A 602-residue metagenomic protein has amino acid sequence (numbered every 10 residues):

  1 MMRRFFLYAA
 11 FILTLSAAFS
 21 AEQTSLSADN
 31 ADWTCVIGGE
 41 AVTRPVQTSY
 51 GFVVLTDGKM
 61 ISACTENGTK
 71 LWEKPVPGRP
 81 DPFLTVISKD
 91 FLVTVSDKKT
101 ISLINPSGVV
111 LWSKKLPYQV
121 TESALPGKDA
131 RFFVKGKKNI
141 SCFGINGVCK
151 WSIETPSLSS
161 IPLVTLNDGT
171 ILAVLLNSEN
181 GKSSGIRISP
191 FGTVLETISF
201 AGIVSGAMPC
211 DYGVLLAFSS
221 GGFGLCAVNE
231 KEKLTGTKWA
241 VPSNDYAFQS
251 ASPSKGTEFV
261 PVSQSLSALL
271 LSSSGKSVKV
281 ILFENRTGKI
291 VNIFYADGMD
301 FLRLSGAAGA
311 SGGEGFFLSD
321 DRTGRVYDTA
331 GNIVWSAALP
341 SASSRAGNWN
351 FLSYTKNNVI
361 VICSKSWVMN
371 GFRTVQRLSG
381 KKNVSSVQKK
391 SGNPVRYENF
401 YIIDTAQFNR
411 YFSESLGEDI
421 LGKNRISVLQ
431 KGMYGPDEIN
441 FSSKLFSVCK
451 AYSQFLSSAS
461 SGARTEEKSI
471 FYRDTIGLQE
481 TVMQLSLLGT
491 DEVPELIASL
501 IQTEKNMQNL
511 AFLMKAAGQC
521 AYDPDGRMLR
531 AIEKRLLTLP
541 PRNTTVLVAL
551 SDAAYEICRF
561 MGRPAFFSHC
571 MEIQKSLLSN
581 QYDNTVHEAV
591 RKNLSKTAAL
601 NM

Functional and structural regions predicted by a protein language model:
M1-F5: Positively charged n-region of N-terminal signal peptides that target proteins for export
Y8-A17: Bacterial N-terminal signal peptides
A21-P394, A459-S469, T475, Q479 (+9 more regions): Secretory-pathway ectodomains
T48-P75, G422-A451: N-terminal, post-signal-peptide region of Sec/Tat-exported proteins
V387-L421, I426: N-terminal "cap/leader" segments of large eukaryotic alpha-helical scaffolds
R396, D419-I439, K468-L488, S499 (+3 more regions): Structural detector for internal amphipathic alpha-helices that build alpha-solenoid repeat scaffolds
Y397-S413, G435-E466, T490-Q502, Y522-T538 (+2 more regions): Amphipathic alpha-helical scaffolding segments comprising HEAT/armadillo-like alpha-solenoid repeats
E414-I420, A451-S458, I470-I476, Q502-Q508 (+2 more regions): Short coil turns that connect the paired helices of HEAT/ARM alpha-solenoid repeats
